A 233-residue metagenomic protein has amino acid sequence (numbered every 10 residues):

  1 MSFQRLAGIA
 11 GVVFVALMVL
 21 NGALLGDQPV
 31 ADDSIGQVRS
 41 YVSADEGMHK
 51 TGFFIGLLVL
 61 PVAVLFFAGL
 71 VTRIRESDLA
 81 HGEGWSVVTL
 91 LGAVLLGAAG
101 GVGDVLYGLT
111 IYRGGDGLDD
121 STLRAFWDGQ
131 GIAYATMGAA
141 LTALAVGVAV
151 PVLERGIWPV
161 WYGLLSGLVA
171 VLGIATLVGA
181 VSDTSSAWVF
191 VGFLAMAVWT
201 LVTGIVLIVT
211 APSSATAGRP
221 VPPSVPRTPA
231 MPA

Functional and structural regions predicted by a protein language model:
M1-A233: Hydrophobic, aromatic-enriched alpha-helical segments typical of multi-pass transmembrane helices
